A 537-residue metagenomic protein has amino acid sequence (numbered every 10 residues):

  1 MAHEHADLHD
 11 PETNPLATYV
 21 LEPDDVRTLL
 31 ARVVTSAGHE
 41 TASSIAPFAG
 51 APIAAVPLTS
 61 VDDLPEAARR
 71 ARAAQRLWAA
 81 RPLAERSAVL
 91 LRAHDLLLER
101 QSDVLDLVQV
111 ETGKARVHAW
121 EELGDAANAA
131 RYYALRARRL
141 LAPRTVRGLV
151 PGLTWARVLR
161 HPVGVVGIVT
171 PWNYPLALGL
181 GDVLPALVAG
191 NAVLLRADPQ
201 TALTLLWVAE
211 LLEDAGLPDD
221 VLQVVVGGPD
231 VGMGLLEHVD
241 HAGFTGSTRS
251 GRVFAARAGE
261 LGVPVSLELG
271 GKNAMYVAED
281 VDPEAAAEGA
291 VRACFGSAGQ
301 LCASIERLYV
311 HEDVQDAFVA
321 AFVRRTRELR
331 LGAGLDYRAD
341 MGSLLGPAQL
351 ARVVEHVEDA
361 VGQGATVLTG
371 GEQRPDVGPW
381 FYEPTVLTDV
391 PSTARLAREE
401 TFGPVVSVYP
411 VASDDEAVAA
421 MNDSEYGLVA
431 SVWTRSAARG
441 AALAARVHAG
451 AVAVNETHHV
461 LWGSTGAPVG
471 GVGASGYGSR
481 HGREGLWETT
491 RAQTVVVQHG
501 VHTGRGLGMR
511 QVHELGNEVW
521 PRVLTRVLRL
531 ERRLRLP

Functional and structural regions predicted by a protein language model:
A2, A49-A55, R330, R374 (+1 more regions): Conserved C-terminal structural/oligomerization subdomain of aldehyde/semialdehyde dehydrogenase
A2-T154: N-terminal Rossmann-like NAD(P)+-binding subdomain of aldehyde/semialdehyde dehydrogenases
G50, R86, V108, A130 (+9 more regions): Residue-level signal for inorganic ion chemistry
P52-T59, A74-A80, I168, M275-V277 (+4 more regions): Short, well-ordered beta-strand elements within core beta-sheets of diverse protein domains
D63, D230-G234, E416: Short acidic active-site motifs
Q75, A79, H94-Q101, L105 (+17 more regions): Structural signal for hydrophobic packing residues in well-ordered secondary-structure cores of soluble enzyme domains
L98, R144-A285, V411: Rossmann-like NAD(P) dinucleotide-binding subdomain of oxidoreductase/dehydrogenase enzymes
R249-P391, D415, V454, N517-W520 (+1 more regions): ALDH superfamily catalytic-core signature
